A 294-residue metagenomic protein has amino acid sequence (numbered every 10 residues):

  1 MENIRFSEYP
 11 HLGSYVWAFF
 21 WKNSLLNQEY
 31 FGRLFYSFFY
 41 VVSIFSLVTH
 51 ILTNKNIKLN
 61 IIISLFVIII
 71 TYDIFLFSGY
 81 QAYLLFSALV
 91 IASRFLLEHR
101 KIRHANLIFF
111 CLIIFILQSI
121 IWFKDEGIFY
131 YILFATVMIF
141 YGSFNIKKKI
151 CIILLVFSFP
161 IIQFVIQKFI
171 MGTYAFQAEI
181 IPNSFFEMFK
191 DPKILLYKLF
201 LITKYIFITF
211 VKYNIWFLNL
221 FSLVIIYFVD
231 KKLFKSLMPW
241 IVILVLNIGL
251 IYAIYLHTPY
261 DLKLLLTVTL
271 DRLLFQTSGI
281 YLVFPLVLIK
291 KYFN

Functional and structural regions predicted by a protein language model:
M1-V16, N27, Y174: Extracytoplasmic catalytic/substrate-binding loops of multi-pass membrane glycan-assembly enzymes
Y9, G13, W17, W21 (+2 more regions): Transmembrane alpha-helices of multi-pass, membrane-embedded glycan-processing enzymes that use lipid-linked
Y40-T53, I139, K204, K212-I241 (+2 more regions): Hydrophobic, aromatic-rich transmembrane alpha-helices and their immediate juxtamembrane boundary segments
F45-I70: Transmembrane-helix signature of polytopic, membrane-embedded enzymes that assemble or transfer cell-envelope glycans
L59, F95-Q118: Short hydrophobic alpha-helices at membrane interfaces in multi-pass membrane enzymes
F75-L84: Short acidic/glycine- and proline-prone juxtamembrane loop motifs at membrane-interface regions of multi-pass membrane
I108-D125, I132-T136, S158: Membrane-interface alpha helices of multi-pass inner-membrane proteins
F140-S143, K147-D230, L244-I251: Membrane-lumen/periplasm interface segments of specific transmembrane helices in polyprenyl phosphate-linked
